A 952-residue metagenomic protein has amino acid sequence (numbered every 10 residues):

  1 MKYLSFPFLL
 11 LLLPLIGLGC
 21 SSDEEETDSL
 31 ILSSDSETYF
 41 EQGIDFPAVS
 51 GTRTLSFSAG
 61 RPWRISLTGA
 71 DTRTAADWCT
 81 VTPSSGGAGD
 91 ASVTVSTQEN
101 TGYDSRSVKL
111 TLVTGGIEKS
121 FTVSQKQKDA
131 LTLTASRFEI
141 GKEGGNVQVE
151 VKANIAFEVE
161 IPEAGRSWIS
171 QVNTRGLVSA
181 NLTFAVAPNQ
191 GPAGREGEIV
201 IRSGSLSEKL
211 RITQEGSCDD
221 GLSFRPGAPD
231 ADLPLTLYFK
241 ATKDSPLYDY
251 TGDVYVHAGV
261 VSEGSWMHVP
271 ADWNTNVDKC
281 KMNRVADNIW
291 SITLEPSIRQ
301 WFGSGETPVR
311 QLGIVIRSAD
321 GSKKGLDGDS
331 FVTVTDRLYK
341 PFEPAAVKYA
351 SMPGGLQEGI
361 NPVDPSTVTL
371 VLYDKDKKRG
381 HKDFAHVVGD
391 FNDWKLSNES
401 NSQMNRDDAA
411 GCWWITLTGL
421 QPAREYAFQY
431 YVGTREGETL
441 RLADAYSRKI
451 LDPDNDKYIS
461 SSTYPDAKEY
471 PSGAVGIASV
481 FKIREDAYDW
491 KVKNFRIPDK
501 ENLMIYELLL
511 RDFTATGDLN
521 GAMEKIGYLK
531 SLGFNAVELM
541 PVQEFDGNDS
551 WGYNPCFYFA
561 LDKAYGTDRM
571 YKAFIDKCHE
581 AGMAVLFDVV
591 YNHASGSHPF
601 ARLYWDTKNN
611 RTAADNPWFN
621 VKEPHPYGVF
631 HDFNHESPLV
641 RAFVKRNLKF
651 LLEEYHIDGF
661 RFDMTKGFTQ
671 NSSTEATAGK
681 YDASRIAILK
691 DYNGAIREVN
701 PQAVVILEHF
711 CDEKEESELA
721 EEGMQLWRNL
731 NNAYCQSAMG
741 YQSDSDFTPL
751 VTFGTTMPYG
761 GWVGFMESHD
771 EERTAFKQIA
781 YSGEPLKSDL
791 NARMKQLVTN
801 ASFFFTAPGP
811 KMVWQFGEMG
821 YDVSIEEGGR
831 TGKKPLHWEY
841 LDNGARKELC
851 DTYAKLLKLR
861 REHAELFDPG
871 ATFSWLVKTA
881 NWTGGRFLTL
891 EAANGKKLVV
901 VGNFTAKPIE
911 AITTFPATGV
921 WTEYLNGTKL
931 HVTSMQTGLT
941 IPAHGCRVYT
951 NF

Functional and structural regions predicted by a protein language model:
Y3, L13-G43, G115-T132, L206-S223: Bacterial Sec-dependent N-terminal signal peptides
S29-L30, S58-T94, L133, N154-T183: Surface-exposed binding patches on compact interaction domains or structured appendages
D104-G116, A193-G204: A short beta-strand micro-motif common to beta-rich folds, especially ectodomain repeats
Y248-E306, A319-S330, V371-A423, G433-N455: Aromatic-rich carbohydrate-binding modules that target alpha-glucans
L338-A385, L442-E501: Basic K/R-rich, polyanion-interacting modules in nucleoproteins and related proteins
S447-L451, S460, P465-D466, P471 (+2 more regions): Substrate-binding/active-site clefts of carbohydrate-active enzymes
Q543-E544, W551-N554, A581, M664-M766 (+5 more regions): Active-site-proximal helices and loops of the catalytic beta/alpha 8
T933-F952: C-terminal beta-strand-rich structural cap/linker in extracellular carbohydrate-active enzymes
